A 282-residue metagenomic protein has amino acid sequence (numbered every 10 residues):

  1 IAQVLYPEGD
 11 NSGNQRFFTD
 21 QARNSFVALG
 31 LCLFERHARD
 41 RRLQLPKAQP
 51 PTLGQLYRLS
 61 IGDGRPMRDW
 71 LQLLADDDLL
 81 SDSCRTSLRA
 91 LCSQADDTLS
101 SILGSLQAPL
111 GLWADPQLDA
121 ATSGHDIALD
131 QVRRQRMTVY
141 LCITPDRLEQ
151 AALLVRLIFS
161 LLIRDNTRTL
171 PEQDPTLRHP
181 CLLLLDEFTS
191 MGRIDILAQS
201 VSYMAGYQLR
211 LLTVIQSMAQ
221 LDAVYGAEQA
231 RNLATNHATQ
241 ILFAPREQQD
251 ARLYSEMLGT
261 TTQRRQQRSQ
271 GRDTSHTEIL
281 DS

Functional and structural regions predicted by a protein language model:
I1-L209, Y225: P-loop NTPase motor domains
L5, G9-R23, A28-L31, A198-S202 (+1 more regions): P-loop NTPase motor core of the ASCE superfamily
V139, L212, Q240-I241: Hydrophobic/aromatic beta-strand patches that form the interior of the parallel beta-sheet core in alpha/beta enzyme
R147, S217-A219: Active-site-proximal loop/turn and secondary-structure-junction residues that shape catalytic pockets, frequently
R210-Q216: Structural recognition of the conserved hydrophobic beta-strand(s) that form the central parallel beta-sheet of P-loop
